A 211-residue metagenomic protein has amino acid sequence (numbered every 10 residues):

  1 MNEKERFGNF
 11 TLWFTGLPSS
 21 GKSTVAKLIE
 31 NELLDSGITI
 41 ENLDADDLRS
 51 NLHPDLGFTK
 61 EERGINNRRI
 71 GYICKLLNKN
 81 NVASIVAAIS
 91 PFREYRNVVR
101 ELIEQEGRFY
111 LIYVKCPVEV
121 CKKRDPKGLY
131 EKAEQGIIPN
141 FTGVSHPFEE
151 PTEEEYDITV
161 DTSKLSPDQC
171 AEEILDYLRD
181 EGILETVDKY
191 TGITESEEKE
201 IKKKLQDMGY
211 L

Functional and structural regions predicted by a protein language model:
M1-T11: Extreme N-terminal, non-catalytic leader segments that precede Walker-type/kinase nucleotide-binding cores
F14: Hydrophobic anchor at the beta1->P-loop junction of P-loop NTPases
P18: The conserved Walker
K22: Conserved lysine of the Walker
K27-K75: Conserved substrate/cofactor phosphate-moiety recognition/catalytic segment in nucleotide-dependent phosphotransferases
N51, G57, C74-A133: ATP-dependent NMP and nucleoside kinases share a basic, alpha-helical "lid"
K115-V118, K123-E173, E181-T186: Small-molecule kinase domains that catalyze NTP-dependent phosphoryl transfer to phosphate-bearing small molecules
E195-L211: Short acidic, low-complexity intrinsically disordered linear motifs used for protein-protein interactions
